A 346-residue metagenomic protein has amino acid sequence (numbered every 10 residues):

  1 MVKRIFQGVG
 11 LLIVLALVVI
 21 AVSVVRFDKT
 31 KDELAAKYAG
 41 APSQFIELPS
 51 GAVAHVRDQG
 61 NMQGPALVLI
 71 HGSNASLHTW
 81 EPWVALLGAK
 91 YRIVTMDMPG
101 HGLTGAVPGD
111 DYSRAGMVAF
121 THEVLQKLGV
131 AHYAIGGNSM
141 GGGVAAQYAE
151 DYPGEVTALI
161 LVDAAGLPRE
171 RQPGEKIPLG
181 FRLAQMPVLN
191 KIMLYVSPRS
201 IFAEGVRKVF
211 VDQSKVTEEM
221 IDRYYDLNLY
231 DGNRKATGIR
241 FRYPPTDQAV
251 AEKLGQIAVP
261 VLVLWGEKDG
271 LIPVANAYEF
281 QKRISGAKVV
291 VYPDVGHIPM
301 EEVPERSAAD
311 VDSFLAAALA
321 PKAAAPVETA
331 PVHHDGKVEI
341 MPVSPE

Functional and structural regions predicted by a protein language model:
V25, T30-L34, E170-E175, M193-Q256: Conserved alpha/beta-hydrolase catalytic His-Asp/Glu region
P49-A52, R57-Q59, M98-M140: Active-site loop/oxyanion-hole signature of alpha/beta-hydrolase fold enzymes
Q59-L103: Conserved HGGG/HGGXW glycine-rich cap/lid loop of the alpha/beta-hydrolase fold
G142-P153, L159: Short glycine-enriched nucleophile-adjacent loop and the immediately C-terminal alpha-helix near the catalytic center
E150, I160-N190: Flexible "cap/lid" loop of the alpha/beta hydrolase fold
I257, V263-W265: Short beta-strand/loop motif that positions the catalytic acidic residue of the alpha/beta-hydrolase fold
K268-I272: Acidic catalytic loop of the alpha/beta-hydrolase fold
A287-E346: Catalytic active-site module of serine/aspartate enzymes centered on a nucleophile-bearing elbow/loop
